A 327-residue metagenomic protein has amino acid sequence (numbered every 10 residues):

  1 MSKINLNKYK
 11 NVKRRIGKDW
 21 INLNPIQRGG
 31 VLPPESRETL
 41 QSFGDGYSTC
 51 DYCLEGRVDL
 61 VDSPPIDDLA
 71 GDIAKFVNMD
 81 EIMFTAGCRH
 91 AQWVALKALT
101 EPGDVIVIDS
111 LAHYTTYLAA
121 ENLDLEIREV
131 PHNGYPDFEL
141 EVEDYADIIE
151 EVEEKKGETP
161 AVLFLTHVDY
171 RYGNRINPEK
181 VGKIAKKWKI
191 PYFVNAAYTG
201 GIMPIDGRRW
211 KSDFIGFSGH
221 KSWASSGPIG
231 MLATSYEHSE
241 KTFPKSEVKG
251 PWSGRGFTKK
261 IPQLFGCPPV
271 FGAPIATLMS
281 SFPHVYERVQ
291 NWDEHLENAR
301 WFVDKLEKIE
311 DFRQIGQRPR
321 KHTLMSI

Functional and structural regions predicted by a protein language model:
M1-N22, R28-G29: Conserved N-terminal helix/loop that builds the PLP phosphate-binding region of the aspartate aminotransferase-like
P25, S36-T39, F43-A98: Conserved N-terminal alpha-helix of the aminotransferase class I/II PLP-enzyme fold
V58-D62, G134-E139, H167-N174, T199-G201 (+2 more regions): Short, small-residue-enriched loops and turns at beta-alpha junctions that line or gate enzyme active sites
C88-Q92, H113-Y114, Y135, A197-I202: Short acidic loop-to-helix transition motifs that present clustered carboxylates
L99-Y114: Conserved PLP-anchoring active-site segment centered on the Schiff-base-forming lysine
F138-A196: Active-site phosphate-binding strand-loop segment of PLP-dependent enzymes
D206-H220: Conserved active-site segment immediately N-terminal to the catalytic lysine that forms the internal aldimine
G219-H322: Active-site C-terminal subdomain of aminotransferase-like
